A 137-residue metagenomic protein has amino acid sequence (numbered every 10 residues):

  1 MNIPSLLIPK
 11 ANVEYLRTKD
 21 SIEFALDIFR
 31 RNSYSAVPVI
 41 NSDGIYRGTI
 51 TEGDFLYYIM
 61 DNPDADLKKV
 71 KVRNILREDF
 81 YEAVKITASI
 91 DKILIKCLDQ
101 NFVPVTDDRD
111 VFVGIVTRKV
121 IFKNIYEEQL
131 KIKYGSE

Functional and structural regions predicted by a protein language model:
M1-V13, K68-F80: Bateman (tandem CBS) regulatory domains
Y15-S33, I40-D43, E82-Q100, T106-R109 (+1 more regions): The conserved cystathionine-beta-synthase
Y34, P38, Y46-D61, D99 (+1 more regions): Short beta->alpha transition motifs characteristic of CBS
D61, R77-V84: Regulatory sensory and allosteric helical modules in signal-transduction proteins and certain transcription factors
P63, L67: A contiguous binding-surface segment within folded domains or other stable secondary-structure elements
I132-E137: Short acidic DE-rich linear segments
